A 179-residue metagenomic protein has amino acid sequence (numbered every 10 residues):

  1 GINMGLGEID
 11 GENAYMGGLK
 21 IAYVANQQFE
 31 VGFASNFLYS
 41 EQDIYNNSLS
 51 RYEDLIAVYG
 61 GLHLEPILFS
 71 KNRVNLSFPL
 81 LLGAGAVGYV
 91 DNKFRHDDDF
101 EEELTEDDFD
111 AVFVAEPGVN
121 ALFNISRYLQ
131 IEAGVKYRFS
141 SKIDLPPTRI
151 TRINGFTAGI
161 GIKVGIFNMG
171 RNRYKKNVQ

Functional and structural regions predicted by a protein language model:
G1-N26, K163-Q179: Short glycine/proline- and aromatic-enriched beta-strand/turn motifs that initiate or cap beta-hairpins
I2, I21, V31-F33, L64 (+4 more regions): Membrane-embedded beta-strand positions of outer-membrane beta-barrel proteins
L6-D10, L49-E53, L104-D110, L145-T151: Outer-membrane beta-barrel domain signature
D10-Y15, F69, A111, N124 (+1 more regions): Outer-membrane beta-barrel transmembrane strands
E12-A14, D43-S48, G88-D97, I143-I150 (+1 more regions): Outer-membrane beta-barrel translocator domains and adjoining extracellular loop/strand segments of Gram-negative
N13-G17, D54-G60, V74, F109-A115 (+1 more regions): Residues that define the transmembrane beta-barrel architecture of outer-membrane proteins
Q28-E101, F113, I125, V164-I166: Gram-negative (and chloroplast) outer-membrane scaffold detector with strong preference for beta-barrel transmembrane
L122-Q179: Predominantly the C-terminal beta-signal and adjacent terminal strand-loop region of outer-membrane beta-barrel
